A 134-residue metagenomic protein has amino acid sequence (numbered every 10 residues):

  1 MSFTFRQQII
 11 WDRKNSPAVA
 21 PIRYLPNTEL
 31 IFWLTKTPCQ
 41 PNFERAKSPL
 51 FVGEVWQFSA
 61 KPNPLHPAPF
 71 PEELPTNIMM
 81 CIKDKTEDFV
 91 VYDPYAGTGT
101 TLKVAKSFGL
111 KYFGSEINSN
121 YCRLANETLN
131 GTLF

Functional and structural regions predicted by a protein language model:
M1-L124: Core catalytic lobe of class I
S107, N126-F134: Short, conserved SAM-binding/catalytic segment of Class I S-adenosyl-L-methionine-dependent methyltransferases
